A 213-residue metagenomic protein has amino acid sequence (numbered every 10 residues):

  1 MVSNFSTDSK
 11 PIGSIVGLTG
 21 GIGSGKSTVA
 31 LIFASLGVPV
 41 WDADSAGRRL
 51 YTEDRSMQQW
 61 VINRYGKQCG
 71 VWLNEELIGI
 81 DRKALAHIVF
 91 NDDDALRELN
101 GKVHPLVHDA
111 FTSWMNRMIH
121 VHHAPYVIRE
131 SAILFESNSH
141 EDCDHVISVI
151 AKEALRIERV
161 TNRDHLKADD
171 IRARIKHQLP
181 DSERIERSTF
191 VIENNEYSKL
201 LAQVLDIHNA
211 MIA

Functional and structural regions predicted by a protein language model:
V2-S45: Walker A (P-loop) phosphate-binding motif
G21, R64, I88, K102 (+2 more regions): Amphipathic alpha-helical segments that mediate coupling or scaffolding at interfaces
G25, D44, L99, I128 (+1 more regions): Residue-level signal for inorganic ion chemistry
L36, Q58-I62, H108, E153-T161 (+2 more regions): An amphipathic alpha-helix signature
P39, S45, H87, H145 (+1 more regions): Well-ordered beta-strand positions
S45-P125: ATP-dependent small-molecule kinase phosphotransfer cores that center on conserved nucleotide phosphate-binding segments
P105, D109-V121, Y126-N162: ATP-dependent NMP and nucleoside kinases share a basic, alpha-helical "lid"
F111-T112, H140-D142, E153, N162-A213: Small-molecule kinase domains that catalyze NTP-dependent phosphoryl transfer to phosphate-bearing small molecules
